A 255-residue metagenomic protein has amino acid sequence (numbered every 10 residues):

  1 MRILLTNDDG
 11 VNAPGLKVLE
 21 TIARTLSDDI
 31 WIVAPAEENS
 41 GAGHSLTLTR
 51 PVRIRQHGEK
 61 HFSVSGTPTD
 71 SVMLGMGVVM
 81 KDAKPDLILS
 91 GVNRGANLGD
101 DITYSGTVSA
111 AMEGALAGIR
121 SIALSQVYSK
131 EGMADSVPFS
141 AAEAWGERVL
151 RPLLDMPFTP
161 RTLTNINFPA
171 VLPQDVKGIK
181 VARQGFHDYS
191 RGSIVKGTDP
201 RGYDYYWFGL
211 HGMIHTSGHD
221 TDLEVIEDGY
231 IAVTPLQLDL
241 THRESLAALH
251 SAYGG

Functional and structural regions predicted by a protein language model:
I3, P14-V78, A83-K84: A cross-family phosphate/adenosyl-ligand binding-site feature
D9, E38, T67-P68, N93-A96 (+2 more regions): Short glycine-rich anion-binding loops that position phosphate/pyrophosphate groups of nucleotides and phosphorylated
V33-P35, S90-N93, A123-S125, I166-P169 (+1 more regions): Short beta-strand segments
S71, V137-G255: Electrostatically charged, flexible surface regions
G75-D82, S109-R120: Alpha-helix C-terminal capping segments
L87: Short, Asp-centered acidic motifs that coordinate Mg2+ and/or phosphate in catalytic or ligand-binding sites
A96-S105: Glycine/threonine-rich flexible loop motifs
A115-P138: Glycine-rich phosphate/pyrophosphate-binding loops and their adjacent beta-strand/loop elements at enzyme active sites
